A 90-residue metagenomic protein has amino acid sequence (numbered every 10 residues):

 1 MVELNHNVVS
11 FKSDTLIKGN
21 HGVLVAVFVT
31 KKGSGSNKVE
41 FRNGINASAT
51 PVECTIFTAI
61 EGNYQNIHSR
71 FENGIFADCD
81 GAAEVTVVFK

Functional and structural regions predicted by a protein language model:
M1-H21, K32, D78-K90: C-terminal interaction-tip segments
V25-V27, H68-G81: Noncatalytic modules at the cell exterior or secretory-pathway interfaces, chiefly beta-strand-rich lectin/adhesion
S34-P51, T86-V88: Short, surface-exposed beta-strand/strand-loop-strand elements in extracellular ectodomains
N43-G44, I56-F57, D78-C79, V88: Beta-strand-rich, repetitive solenoid scaffolds
P51-A59: Solvent-exposed serine/threonine-rich low-complexity stretches and specific carbohydrate-binding patches
E61-S69: Exposed aromatic-hydrophobic patches
